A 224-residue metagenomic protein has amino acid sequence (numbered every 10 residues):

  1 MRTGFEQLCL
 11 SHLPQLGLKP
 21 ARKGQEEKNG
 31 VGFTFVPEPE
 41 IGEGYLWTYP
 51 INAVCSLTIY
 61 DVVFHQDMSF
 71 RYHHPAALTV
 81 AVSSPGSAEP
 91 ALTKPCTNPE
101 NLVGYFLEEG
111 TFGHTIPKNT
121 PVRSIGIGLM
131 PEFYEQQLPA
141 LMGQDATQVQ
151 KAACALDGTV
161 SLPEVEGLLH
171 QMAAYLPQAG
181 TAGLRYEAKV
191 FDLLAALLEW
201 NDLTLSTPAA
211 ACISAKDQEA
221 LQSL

Functional and structural regions predicted by a protein language model:
R2-T3, L13, P20-S124: N-terminal functional module of multi-domain proteins
E89-Q222: Alpha-helical bundle regulatory/interaction domains
